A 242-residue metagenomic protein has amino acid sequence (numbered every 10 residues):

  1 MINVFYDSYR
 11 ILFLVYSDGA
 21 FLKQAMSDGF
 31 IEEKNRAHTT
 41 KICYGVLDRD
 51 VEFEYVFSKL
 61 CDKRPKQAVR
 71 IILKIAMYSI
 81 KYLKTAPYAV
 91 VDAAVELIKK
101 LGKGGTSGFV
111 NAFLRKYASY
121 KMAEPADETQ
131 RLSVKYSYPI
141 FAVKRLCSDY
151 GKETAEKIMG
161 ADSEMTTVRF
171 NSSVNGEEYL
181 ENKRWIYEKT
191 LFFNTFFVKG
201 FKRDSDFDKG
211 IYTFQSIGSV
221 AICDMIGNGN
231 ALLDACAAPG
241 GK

Functional and structural regions predicted by a protein language model:
M1-K121, Q130-L132: Non-catalytic accessory regions of SAM-dependent methyltransferases
S119-K242: Glycine-rich nucleotide cofactor-binding entry segment
